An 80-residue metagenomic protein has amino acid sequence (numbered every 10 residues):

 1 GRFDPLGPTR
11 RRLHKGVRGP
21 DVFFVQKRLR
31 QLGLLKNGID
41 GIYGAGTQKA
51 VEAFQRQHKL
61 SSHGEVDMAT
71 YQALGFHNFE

Functional and structural regions predicted by a protein language model:
G1-G41, F79-E80: Acidic, Ser/Thr/Pro/Gly-enriched interdomain connector segments
L35-K36, T47, L74-F76: A general secondary-structure boundary signal
V51-F54: Conserved hydrophobic/aromatic packing and binding residues within compact polymer-binding modules
H58: Conserved micro-motifs of the catalytic ATP-binding
M68-L74: PDZ domains, with a preference for the canonical peptide-binding region formed by the helix
